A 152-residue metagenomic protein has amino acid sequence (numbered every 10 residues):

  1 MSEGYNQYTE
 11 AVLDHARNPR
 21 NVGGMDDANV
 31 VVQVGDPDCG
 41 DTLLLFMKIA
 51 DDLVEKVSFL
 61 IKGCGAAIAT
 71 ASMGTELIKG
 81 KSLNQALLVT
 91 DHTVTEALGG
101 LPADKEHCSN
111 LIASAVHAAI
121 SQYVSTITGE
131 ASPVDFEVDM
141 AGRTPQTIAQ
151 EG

Functional and structural regions predicted by a protein language model:
M1-D27, V31-V32, A50, K81-Q85 (+1 more regions): C-terminal binding/interaction regions
N18, L43-L45, E55-S58: N-terminal leader/targeting segments and the first structural element of proteins
V30-G35, L60: Short, solvent-exposed loop/turn elements at beta->coil junctions and helix N-caps that rim active or binding pockets
D36, D41-D51: Short beta-strand elements
C39, I61-A69, C108, I112: Short, thiol/selenol-centered motifs that function as redox-active sites or metal-ligating centers
D51-K62, G99: Immediate flanking context of iron-sulfur cluster ligation sites
A66-K81: Alpha-helical support elements that line or immediately flank enzyme active sites and cofactor-binding pockets
